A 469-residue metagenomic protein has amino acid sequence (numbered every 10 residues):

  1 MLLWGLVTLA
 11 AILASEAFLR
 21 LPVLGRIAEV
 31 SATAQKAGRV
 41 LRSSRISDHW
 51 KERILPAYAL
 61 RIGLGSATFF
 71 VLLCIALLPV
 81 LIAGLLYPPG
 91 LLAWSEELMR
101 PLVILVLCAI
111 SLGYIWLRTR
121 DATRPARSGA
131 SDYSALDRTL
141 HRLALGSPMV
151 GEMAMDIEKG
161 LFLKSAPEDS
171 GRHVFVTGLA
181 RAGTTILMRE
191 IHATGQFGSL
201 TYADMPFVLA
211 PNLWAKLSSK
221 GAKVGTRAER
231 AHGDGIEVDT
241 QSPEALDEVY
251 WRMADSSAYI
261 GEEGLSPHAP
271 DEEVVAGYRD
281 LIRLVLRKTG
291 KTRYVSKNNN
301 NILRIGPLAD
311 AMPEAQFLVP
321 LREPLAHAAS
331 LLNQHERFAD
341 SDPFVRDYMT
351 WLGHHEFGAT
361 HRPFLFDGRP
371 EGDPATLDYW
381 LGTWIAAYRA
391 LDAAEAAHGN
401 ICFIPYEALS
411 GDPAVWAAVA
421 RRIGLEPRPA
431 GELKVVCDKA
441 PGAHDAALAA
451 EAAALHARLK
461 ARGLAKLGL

Functional and structural regions predicted by a protein language model:
M1-F18, L85-V103: Long, highly hydrophobic alpha-helical transmembrane signal-anchor segments
L21-W50: Membrane-interface amphipathic/juxtamembrane segments adjacent to transmembrane helices
Y58-L86, L98-V103: Transmembrane alpha-helical segments and their cytosolic interface motifs in multi-pass membrane proteins
P125-E168, L332, E336-L469: PAPS-dependent sulfotransferases, especially Golgi type II membrane carbohydrate sulfotransferases
V176: Hydrophobic anchor at the beta1->P-loop junction of P-loop NTPases
T185-G198: A conserved segment at the C-terminal end of the G1
A203-Y294, E356-F357, H361-F366: PAPS-dependent sulfation machinery
K297-N299, L308-N333: Conserved phosphate-donor/acceptor-positioning beta-strand/loop module used by diverse small-molecule
